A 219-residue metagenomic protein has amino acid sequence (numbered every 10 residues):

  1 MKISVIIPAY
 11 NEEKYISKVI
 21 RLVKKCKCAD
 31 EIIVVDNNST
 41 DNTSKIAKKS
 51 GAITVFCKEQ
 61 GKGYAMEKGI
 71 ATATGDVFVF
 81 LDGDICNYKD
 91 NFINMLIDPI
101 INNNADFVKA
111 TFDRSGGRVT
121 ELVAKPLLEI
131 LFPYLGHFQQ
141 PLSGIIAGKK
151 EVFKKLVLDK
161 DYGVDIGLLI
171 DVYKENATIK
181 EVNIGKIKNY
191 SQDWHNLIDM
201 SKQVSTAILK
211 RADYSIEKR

Functional and structural regions predicted by a protein language model:
M1-F132, A147-D159, I166-R219: Structured catalytic core of nucleotide-sugar glycosyltransferases
L131-Q139: Conserved catalytic/acceptor-binding region of the Class I
P141-S143: An anion-binding catalytic pocket shared by soluble metabolic enzymes
